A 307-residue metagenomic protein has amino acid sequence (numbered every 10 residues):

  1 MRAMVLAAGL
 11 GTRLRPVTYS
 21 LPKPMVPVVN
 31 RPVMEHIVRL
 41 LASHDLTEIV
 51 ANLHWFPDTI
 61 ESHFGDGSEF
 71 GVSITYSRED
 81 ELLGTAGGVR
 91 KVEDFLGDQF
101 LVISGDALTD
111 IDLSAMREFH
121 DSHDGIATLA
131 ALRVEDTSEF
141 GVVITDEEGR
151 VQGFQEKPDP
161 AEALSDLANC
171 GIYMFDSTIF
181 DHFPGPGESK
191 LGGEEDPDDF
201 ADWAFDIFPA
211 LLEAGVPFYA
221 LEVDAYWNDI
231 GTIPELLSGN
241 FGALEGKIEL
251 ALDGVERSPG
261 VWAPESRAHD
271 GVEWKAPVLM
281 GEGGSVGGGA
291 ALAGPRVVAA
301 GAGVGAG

Functional and structural regions predicted by a protein language model:
M1-E61: N-terminal glycine-rich phosphate-binding loop and ensuing alpha1 helix
M25, V142-T145, A220: A structural signal for short hydrophobic beta-strand segments in well-ordered beta-sheet cores
P27, D110, N169, Y173-M174 (+2 more regions): Short aromatic/basic micro-patch
I60-E147, M174, F183-P184: Conserved beta-loop-beta/alpha segment of the NTase-like Rossmann-fold superfamily that binds/positions NTPs
A115, H123, T178, G185-G307: Left-handed beta-helix
D136, D159-I172: A recurrent flexible, glycine/aromatic-enriched loop bordering the glycosyltransferase active site that acts as
T145-A163: Short, flexible, basic/aromatic active-site loop/helix in glycosyltransferases
